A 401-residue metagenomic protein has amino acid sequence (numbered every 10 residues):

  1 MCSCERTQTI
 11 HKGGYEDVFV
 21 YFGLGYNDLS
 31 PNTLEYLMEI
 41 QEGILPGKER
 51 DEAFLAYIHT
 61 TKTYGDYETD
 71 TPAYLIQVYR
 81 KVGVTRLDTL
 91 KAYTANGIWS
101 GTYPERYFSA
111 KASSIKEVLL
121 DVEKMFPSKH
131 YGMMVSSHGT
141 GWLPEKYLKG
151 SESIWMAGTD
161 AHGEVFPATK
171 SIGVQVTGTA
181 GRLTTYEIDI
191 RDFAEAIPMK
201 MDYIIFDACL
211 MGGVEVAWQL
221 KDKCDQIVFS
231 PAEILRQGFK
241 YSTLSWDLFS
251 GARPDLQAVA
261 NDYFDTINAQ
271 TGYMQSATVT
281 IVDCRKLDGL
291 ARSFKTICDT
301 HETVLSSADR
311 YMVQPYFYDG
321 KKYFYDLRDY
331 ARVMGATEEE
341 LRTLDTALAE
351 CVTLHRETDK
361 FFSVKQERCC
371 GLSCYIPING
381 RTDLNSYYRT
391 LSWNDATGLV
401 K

Functional and structural regions predicted by a protein language model:
M1-S3: C-terminal motif of bacterial Sec signal peptides marking the signal peptidase cleavage site
E5-K129, Y388: N-terminal extension/subdomain marker
V18-G23, A53-I58, G132-V135, D202-F206 (+2 more regions): Structural recognition of the beta-strand scaffold that forms the well-ordered cores of secreted hydrolase catalytic
D28-T33, T63-Y67, G141-E145, M211-V216 (+1 more regions): Extracytoplasmic/secreted cell-surface and envelope-processing proteins
I40, K146, S153, K240 (+1 more regions): Solvent-exposed, non-transmembrane amphipathic alpha-helical segments
K62, P72-K91, N96, Y107-P198 (+3 more regions): Catalytic-core segments of thiol-dependent peptidases
A157-K401: Terminal, contiguous helix-loop blocks that mediate binding/assembly
